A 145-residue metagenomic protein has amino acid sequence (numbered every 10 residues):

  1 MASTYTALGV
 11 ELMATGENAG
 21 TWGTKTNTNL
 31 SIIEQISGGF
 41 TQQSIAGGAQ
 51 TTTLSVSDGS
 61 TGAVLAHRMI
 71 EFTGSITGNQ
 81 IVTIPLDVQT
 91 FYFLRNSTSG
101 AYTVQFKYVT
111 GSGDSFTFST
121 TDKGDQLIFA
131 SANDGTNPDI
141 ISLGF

Functional and structural regions predicted by a protein language model:
A2-L8, G16-V104, P138-I141: Exposed extracellular interaction/assembly regions and N-terminal maturation sites
G23-T28, D122-A132: Extracellular disulfide-bonded cysteine-rich modules/repeats
I45, T121-D122: Sequence/structural signature of small/polar-enriched beta-strand/turn repeats that build beta-strand-rich repeat
R95-S97, V109, N133: Beta-hairpin (beta-strand-turn-beta-strand) motif
V104-T110: Short acidic, flexible loop segments centered on an aromatic residue
G111-T120: Short, aromatic/His-centered strand-loop micro-motif at the edge of beta-sheets
L127-F145: Low-complexity acidic/polar repeat-biased segments
